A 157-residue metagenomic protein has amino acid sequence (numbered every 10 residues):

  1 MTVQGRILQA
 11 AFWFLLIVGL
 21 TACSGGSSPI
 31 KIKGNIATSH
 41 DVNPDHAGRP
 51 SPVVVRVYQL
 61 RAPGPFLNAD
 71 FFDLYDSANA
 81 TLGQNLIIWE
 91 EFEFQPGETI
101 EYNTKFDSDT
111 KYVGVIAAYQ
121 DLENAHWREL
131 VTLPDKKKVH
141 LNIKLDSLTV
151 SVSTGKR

Functional and structural regions predicted by a protein language model:
M1-F12: Bacterial N-terminal signal peptides that target proteins for export
G19-A22: C-terminal motif of bacterial Sec signal peptides marking the signal peptidase cleavage site
S24-S27: Bacterial signal peptide processing site
N35-A47: Short amphipathic, basic-aromatic surface patches that mediate peripheral association with negatively charged
S39-D41, E129-R157: Extracellular beta-sheet/turn segments enriched in Thr/Pro/Gly and aliphatic residues
A47-R56: Short coil-to-beta strand junction motifs in C2/discoidin
A69-F106: Tryptophan-paired
T110-Q120: A short, solvent-exposed beta-strand micro-motif common in secreted/extracellular proteins
